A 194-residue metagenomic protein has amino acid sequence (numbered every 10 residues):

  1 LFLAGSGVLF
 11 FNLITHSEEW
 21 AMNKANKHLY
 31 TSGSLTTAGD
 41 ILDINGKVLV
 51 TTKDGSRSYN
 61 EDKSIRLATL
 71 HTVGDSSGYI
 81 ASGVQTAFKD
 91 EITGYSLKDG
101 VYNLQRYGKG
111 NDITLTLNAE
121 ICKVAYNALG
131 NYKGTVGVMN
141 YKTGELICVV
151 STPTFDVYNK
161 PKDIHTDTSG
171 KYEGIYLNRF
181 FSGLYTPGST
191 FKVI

Functional and structural regions predicted by a protein language model:
L1-T166, G170-I175, F180, L184-P187: Periplasmic/cell-envelope proteins involved in peptidoglycan metabolism and beta-lactam response
K192: Short, conserved phosphate/pyrophosphate- and ester-handling motifs at nucleotide-, phospho-/glycolipid
